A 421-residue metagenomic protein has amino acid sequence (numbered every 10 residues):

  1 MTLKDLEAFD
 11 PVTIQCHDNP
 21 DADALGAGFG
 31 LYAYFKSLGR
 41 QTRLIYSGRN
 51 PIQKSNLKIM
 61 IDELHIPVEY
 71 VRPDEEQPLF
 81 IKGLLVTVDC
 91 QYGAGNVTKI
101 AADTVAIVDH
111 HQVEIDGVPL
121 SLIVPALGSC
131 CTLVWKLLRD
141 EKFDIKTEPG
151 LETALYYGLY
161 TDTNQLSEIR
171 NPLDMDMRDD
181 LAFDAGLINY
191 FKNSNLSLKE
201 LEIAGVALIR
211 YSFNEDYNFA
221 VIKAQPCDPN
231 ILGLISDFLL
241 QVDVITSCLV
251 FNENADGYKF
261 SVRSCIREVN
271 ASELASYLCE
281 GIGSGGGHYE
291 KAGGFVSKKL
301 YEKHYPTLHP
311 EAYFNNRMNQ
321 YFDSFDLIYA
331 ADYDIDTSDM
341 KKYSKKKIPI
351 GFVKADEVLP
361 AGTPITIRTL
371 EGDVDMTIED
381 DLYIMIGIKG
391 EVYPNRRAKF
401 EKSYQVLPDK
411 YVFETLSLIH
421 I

Functional and structural regions predicted by a protein language model:
M1-N19, A27-K36, I115-G257, E290-K291 (+1 more regions): A structured phosphate/pyrophosphate-recognition subdomain
F9-P78: Anionic-ligand anchoring segments at beta-strand to alpha-helix junctions in alpha/beta enzyme folds, i.e., glycine
P67-L120: Active-site cofactor/cluster-binding pocket
N254-E280, Y289: Nucleotide-binding motor/catalytic cores of P-loop/tubulin-like NTPases across gene-expression machines
S261-R263, S344-K346, I350-V353, E357 (+1 more regions): Primary mode marks residue(s) on the alpha4-beta5-alpha5 output face of response regulator receiver
M376-E379, M385-I386: Conserved mixed alpha/beta catalytic, RNA-binding, or beta-rich assembly cores of soluble enzyme, regulatory
G387-K402: Extracellular/lumenal glycan-associated surfaces
I419-I421: Conserved small/polar residues in nucleotide/adenosyl-binding loops
